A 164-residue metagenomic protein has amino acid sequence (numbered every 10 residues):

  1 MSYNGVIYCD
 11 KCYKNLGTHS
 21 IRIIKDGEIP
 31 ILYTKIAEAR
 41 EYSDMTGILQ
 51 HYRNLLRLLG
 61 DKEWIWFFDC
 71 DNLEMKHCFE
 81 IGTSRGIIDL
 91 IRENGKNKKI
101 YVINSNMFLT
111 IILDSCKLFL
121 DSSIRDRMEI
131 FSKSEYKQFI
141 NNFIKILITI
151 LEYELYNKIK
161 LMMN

Functional and structural regions predicted by a protein language model:
M1-K99, I103-N164: SEC14/CRAL-TRIO lipid-binding/transfer domains and related phosphoinositide-recognition modules that form deep
